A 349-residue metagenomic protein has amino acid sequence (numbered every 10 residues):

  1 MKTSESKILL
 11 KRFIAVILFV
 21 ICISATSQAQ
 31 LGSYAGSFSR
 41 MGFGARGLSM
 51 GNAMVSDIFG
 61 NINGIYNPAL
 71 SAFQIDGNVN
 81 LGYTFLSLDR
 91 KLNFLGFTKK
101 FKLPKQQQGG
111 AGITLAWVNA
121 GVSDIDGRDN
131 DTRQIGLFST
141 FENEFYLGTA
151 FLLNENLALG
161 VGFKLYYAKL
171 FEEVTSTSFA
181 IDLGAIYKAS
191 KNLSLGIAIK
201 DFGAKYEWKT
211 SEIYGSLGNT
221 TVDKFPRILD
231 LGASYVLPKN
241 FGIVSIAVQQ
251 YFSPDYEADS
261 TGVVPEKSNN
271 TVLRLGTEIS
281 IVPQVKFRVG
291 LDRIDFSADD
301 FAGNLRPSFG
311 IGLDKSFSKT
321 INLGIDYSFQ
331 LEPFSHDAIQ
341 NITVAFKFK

Functional and structural regions predicted by a protein language model:
K2-I14: Bacterial N-terminal signal peptides that target proteins for export
K2-S4, C22-A25, I243: Intrinsically disordered, low-complexity segments
E5-S6, C22, Y34, L305: A general, composition-driven signal for non-globular sequence regions
L10-K11, F19, G160: Compositionally biased amphipathic helical and low-complexity segments enriched in hydrophobic
I14-S24: Bacterial N-terminal signal peptides
Q28-K349: Subset of outer-membrane beta-barrel
